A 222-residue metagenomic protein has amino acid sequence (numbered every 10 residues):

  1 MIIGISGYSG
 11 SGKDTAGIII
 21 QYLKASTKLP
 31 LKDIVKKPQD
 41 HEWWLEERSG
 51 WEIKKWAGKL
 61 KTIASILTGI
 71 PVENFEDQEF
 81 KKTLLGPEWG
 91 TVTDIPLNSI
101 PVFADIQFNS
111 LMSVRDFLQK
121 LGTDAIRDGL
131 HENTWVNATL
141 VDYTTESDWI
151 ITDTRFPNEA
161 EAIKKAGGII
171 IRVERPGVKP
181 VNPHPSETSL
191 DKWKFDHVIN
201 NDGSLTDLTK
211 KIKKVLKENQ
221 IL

Functional and structural regions predicted by a protein language model:
M1, E146-D148, G168: Short coil/turn segments at beta-strand junctions that form active-site/ligand-binding loops
I3-I5, I151: Hydrophobic anchor at the beta1->P-loop junction of P-loop NTPases
S6-S9, I18, V35, E132-L140 (+1 more regions): Small-molecule kinase domains that catalyze NTP-dependent phosphoryl transfer to phosphate-bearing small molecules
D14: Walker A/P-loop
I18, Y22-S26, I66, V141: Short, well-ordered alpha-helices that flank and scaffold nucleotide-derived cofactor binding pockets
D33-S147: ATP-dependent small-molecule kinase phosphotransfer cores that center on conserved nucleotide phosphate-binding segments
L118, I151, I199: Residue-level signature of catalytic and energy-coupling elements of molecular machines, predominantly ATP/GTP-dependent
I150-F156: Switch II (G3) loop of P-loop NTPases
